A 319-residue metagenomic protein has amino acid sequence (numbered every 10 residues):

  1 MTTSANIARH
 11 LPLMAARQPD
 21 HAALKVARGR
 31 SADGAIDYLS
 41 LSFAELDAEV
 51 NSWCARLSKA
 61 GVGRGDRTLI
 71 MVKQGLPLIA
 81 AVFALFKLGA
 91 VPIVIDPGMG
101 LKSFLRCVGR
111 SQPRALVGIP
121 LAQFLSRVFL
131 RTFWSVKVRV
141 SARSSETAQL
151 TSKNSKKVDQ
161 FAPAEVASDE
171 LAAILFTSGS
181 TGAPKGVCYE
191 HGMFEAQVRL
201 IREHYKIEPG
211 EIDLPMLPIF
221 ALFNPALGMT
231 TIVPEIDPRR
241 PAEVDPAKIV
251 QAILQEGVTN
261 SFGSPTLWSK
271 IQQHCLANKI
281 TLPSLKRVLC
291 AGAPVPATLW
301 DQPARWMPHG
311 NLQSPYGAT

Functional and structural regions predicted by a protein language model:
M1-A5, S145-L171, V198: Flexible, low-complexity linker/hinge segments
P19-A22, S155-F176, A183, K206-I212: Conserved pre-ATP/AMP-binding loop-to-beta segment of ANL
L24-D66, M71-G75, I79-F83, G100-L105 (+2 more regions): Conserved AMP-binding/adenylate-forming core of the ANL superfamily
S40-A44, A172-R199, T230: Conserved AMP-binding A3 loop
A60, K87-T151: Structural core segment of the AMP-binding/adenylate-forming
L78, F83-L88, R110, P225-L227 (+1 more regions): Short hydrophobic alpha-helices that are characteristic scaffold elements of the AMP-binding
V91, E195-I212, L217-T259, H274: Conserved AMP-binding/adenylation subdomain of ANL enzymes
S141, M229, N260-F262, Q273-T319: Gly/Ser/Thr-rich phosphate-binding loop
